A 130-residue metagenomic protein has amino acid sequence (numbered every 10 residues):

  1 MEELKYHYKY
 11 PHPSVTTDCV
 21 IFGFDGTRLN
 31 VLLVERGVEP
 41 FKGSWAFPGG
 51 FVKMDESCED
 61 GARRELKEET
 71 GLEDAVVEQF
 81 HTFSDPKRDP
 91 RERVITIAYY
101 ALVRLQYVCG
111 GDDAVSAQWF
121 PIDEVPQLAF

Functional and structural regions predicted by a protein language model:
E2-A46, E59, D74: N-terminal strand-loop-strand
R36, G49, I122: Active-site donor-binding loop signature of nucleotide-sugar glycosyltransferases
A46-V52: Short glycine-enriched, charge-decorated loop/helix-capping segments at active-site entrances that position
V52-V76, H81-F130: Unchanged
